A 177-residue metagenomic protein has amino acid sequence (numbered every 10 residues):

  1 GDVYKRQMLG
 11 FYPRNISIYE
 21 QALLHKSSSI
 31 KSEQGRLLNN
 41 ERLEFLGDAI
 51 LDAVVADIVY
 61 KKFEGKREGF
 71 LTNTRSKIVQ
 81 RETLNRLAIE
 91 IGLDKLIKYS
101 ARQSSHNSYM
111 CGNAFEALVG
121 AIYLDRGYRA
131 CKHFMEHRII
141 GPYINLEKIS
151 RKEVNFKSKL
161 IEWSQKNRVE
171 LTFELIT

Functional and structural regions predicted by a protein language model:
G1-T177: Double-stranded RNA-binding/processing signature
